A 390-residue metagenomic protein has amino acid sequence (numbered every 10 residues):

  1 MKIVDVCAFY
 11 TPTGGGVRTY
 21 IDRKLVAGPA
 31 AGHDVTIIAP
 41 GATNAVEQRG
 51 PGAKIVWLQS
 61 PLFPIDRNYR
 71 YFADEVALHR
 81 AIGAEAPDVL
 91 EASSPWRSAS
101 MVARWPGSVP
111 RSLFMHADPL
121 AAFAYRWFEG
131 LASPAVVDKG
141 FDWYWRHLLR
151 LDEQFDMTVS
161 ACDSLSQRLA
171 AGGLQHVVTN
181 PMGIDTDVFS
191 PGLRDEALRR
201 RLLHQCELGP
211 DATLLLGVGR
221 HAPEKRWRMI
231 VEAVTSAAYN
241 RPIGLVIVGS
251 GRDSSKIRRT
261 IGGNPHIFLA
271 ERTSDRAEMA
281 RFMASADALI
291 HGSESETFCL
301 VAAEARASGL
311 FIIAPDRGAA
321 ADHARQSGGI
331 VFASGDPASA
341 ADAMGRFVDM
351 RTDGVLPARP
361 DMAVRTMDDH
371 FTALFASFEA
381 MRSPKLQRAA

Functional and structural regions predicted by a protein language model:
P119, V137-T158, G172: Membrane-proximal helix-turn-helix segments that form the acceptor-binding/catalytic region of lipid-linked
S164, G183: Carbohydrate-associated surface elements
G209-K225, V231-V234: Conserved donor-binding/catalytic core segment of Leloir-type glycosyltransferases
S255-T273, A277: Nucleotide-activated donor-binding/catalytic signature segment of Leloir-type glycosyltransferases, i.e., the conserved
L269, Q326, I330-A338, G345-T352: Conserved acidic donor-binding segment of nucleotide-sugar-dependent glycosyltransferases
R281-A286: Short alpha-helical donor nucleotide-sugar binding micro-motif in glycosyltransferases
E294: Aromatic "clamp/platform" in nucleotide-sugar-dependent glycosyltransferases that forms part of the donor/acceptor
F311-A314: Short hydrophobic beta-strand element within catalytic cores of glycosyltransferases and related nucleotide-activated
